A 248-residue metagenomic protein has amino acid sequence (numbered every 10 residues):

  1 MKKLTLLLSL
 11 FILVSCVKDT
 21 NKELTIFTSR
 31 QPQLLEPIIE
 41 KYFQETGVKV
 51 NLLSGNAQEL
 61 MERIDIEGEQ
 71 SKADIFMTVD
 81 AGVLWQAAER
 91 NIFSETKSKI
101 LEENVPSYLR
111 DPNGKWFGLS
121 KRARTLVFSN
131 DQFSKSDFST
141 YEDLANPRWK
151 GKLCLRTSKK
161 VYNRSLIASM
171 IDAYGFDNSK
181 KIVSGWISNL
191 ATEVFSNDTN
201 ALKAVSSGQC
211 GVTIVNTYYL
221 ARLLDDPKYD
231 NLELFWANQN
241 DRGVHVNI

Functional and structural regions predicted by a protein language model:
M1-L24: Short, low-complexity disordered leader/linker segments with a strong preference for bacterial N-terminal type II
C16-W85: Early extracytoplasmic/lumenal segment of secretory-pathway proteins
D19, G118-S120, Y162, N240-V244: Short, flexible turn/loop "capping" segments at secondary-structure junctions
S29, E36, S71-Q209: Extracytoplasmic ligand-binding site segments that recognize negatively charged/polar headgroups
V50-L52, L153, L232-L234: Generic structural signal for residues in well-ordered beta-strands
G82-Q86, G211-N231: A ligand-binding cleft/hinge motif common to bilobed small-molecule-binding domains
R122, V183-I187, V194-F195, K228-I248: Periplasmic-binding protein-like
V161, A201, Y218-R222, Q239-R242: Short, catalytically relevant binding-site loops at active-site mouths
